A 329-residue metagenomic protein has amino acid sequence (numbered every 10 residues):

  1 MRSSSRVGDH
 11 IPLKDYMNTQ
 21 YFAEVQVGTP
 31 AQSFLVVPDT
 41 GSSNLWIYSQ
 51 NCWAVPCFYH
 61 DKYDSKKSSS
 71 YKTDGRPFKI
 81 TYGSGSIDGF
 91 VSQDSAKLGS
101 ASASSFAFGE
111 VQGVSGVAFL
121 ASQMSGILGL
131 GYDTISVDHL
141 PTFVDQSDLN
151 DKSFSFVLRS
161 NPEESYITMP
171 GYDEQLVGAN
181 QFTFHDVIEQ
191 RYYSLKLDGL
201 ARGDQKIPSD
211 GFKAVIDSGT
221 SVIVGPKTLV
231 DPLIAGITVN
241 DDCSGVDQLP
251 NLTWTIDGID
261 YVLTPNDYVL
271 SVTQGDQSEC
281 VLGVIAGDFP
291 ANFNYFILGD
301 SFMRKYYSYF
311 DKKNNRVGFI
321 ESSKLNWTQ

Functional and structural regions predicted by a protein language model:
M1-M17, S95-P208, Q274-A291, S301 (+1 more regions): Aspartyl protease catalytic domain
R6-D9, D15-V114, F119, Q123 (+2 more regions): Signature of the N-terminal lobe/flap region of pepsin-like aspartyl proteases
Y21-K66, A96, I127-G131, M169 (+2 more regions): Aspartyl protease active-site motif detector
P30, G41-S43, Q50-C52, A101 (+10 more regions): Solvent-exposed coil/turn segments that connect beta secondary-structure elements in extracytoplasmic/periplasmic
P38, E110-V114, L158-S160, G225 (+1 more regions): Aspartic protease catalytic domain
L45, S165-I167, N315-V317: Hydrophobic residues embedded in beta-strands of well-ordered beta-sheets
C52-G75, F143-L149, T183-V187, D231-D247: Cytochrome P450 catalytic domain signature, combining two hallmark sequence patches
